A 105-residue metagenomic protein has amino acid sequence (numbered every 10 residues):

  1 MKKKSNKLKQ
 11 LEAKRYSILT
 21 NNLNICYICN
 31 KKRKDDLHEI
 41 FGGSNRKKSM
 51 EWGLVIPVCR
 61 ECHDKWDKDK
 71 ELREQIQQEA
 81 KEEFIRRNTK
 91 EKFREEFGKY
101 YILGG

Functional and structural regions predicted by a protein language model:
M1-K34, E74-G105: A boundary/linker detector
K2-S5, D35-H38, G42, R60 (+1 more regions): Alpha-helical context
A13, N45-R46, E71: A general structural-boundary detector
Y27-V55, W66: Histidine-centered nuclease catalytic patch
K34, V55-Q77: Short Cys/His-centered divalent metal-binding micro-motifs
S49-M50, P57-R60, K81-E82: Short, surface-exposed linear patches
